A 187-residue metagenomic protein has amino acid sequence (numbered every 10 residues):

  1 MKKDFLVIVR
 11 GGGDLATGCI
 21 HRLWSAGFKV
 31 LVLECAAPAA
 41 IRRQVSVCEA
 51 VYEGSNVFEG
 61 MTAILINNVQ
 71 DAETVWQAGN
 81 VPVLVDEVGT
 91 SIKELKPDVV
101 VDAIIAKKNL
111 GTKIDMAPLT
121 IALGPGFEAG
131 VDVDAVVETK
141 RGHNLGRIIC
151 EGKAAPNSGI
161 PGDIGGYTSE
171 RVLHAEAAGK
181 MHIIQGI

Functional and structural regions predicted by a protein language model:
K2-I187: Well-ordered secondary-structure scaffolds
